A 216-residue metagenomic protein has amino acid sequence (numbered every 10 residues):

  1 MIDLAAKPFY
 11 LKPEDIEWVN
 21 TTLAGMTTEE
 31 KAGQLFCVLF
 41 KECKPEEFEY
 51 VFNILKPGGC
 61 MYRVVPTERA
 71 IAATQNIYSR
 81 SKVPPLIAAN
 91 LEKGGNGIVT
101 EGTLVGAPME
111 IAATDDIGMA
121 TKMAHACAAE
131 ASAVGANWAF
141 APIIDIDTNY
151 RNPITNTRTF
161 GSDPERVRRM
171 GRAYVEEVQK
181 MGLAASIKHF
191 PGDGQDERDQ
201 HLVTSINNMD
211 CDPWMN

Functional and structural regions predicted by a protein language model:
M1-N216: Glycoside hydrolase catalytic-domain context in secreted enzymes
